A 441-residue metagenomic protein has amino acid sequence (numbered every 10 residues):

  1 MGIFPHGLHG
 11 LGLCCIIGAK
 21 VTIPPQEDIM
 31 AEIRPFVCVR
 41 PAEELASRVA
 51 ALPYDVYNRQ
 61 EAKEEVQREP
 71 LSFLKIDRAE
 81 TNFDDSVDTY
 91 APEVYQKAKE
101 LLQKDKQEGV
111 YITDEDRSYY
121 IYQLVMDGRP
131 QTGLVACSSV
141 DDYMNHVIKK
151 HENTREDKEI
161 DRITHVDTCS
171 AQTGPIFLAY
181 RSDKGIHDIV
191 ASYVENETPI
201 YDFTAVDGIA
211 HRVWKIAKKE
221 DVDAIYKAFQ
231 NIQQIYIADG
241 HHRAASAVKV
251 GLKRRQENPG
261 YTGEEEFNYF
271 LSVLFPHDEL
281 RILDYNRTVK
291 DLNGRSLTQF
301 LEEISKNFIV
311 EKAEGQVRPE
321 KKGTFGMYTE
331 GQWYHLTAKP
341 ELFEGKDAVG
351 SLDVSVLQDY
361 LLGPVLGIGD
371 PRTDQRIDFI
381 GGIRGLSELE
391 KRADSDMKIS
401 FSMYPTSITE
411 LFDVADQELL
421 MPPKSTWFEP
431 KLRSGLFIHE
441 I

Functional and structural regions predicted by a protein language model:
I3, I16-T22, Q26-I29: Short, positively charged and aromatic/hydrophobic N-terminal segments
G7-G10: Short hydrophobic alpha-helical segments enriched in small aliphatic residues
E27-I441: Surface-exposed, charge/polar-rich loops and edge strands
